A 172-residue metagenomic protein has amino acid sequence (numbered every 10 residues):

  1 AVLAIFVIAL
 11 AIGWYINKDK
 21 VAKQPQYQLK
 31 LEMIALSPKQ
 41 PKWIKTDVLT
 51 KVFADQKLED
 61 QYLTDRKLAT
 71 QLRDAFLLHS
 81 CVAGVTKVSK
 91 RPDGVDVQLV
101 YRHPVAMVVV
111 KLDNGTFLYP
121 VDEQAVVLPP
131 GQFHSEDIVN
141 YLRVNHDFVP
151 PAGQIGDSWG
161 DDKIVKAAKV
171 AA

Functional and structural regions predicted by a protein language model:
A1-I34, F53-A172: Charged, solvent-exposed interaction patches on well-folded alpha/beta domains that mediate macromolecular contacts
K30-K51: Compositionally biased P/S/T/G-rich terminal and signal peptide-adjacent segments that lie outside catalytic cores
